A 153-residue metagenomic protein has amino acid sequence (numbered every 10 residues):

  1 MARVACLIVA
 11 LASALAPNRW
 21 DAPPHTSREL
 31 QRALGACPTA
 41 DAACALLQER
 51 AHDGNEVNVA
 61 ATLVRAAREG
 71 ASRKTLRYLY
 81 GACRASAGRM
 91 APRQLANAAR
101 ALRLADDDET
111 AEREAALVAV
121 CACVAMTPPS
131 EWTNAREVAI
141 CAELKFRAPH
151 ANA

Functional and structural regions predicted by a protein language model:
R3-L11, L15-A153: Eukaryotic RNA-binding helical-repeat scaffolds
